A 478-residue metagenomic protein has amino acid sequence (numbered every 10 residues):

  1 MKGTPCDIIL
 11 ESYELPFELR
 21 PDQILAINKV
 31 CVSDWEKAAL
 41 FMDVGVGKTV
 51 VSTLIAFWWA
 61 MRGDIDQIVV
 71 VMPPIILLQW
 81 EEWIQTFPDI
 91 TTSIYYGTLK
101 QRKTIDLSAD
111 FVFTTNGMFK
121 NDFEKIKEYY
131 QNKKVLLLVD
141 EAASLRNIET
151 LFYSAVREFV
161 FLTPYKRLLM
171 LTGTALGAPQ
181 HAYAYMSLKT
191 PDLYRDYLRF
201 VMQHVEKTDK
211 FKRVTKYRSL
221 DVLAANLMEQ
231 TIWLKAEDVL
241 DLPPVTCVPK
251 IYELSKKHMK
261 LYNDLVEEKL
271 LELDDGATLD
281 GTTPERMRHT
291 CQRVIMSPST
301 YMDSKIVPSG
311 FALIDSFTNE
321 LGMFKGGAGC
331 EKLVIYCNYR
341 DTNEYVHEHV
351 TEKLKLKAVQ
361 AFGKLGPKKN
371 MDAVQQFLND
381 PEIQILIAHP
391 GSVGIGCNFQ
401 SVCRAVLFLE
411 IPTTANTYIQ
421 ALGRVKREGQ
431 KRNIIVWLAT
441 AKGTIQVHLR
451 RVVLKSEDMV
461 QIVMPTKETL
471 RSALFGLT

Functional and structural regions predicted by a protein language model:
M1-I8, S12, F17-L19, W35-K37 (+5 more regions): Conserved Helicase C-terminal RecA-like lobe
T49, K120-I126, G177-P179, N343-H347 (+3 more regions): SF2 helicase motor core recognition
T49-V51, D64-T86, L176-H181, N338-D341: Conserved Walker A/P-loop ATP-binding site and its immediately adjacent core in helicase/helicase-like ATPase domains
I75, I94-R102, N116-N121, N147-E149 (+4 more regions): Conserved helicase motor
I75-L99, K189-P191: Conserved helix-turn-beta segment of the N-terminal RecA-like "Helicase ATP-binding" lobe in SF1/SF2 helicases
F113-M118, K125-K127, Q131, T150-Y165 (+6 more regions): Inter-lobe coupling linker of SF2 helicases/translocases
D140-A142: Walker B catalytic acidic pair
T413-T478: A conserved SF2-helicase RecA2
